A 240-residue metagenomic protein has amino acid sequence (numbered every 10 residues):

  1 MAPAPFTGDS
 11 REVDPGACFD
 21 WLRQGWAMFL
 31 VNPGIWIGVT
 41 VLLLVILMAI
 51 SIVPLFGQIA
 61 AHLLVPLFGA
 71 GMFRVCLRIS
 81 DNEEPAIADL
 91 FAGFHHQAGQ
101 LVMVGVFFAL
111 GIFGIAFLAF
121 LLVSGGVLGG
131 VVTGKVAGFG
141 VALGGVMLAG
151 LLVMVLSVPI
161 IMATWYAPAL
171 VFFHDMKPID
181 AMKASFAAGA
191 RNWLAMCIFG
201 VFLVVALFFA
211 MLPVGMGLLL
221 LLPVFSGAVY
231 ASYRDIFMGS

Functional and structural regions predicted by a protein language model:
M1-S240: Hydrophobic alpha-helical membrane segments
